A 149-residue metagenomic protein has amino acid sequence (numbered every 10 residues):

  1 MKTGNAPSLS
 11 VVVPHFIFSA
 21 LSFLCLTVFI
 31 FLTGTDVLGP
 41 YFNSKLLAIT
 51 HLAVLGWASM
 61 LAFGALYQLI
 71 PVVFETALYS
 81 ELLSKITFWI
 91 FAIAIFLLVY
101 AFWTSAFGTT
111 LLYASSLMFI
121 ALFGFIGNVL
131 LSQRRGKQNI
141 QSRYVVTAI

Functional and structural regions predicted by a protein language model:
M1-I149: Hydrophobic alpha-helical transmembrane segments of multi-pass integral membrane proteins
